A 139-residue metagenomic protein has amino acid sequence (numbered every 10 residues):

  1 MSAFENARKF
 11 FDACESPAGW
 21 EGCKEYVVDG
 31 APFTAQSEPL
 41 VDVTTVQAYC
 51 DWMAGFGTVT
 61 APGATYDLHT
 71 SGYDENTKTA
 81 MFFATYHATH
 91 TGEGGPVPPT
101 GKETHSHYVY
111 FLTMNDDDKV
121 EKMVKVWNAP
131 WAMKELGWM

Functional and structural regions predicted by a protein language model:
M1-M139: C-terminal and inter-domain tail/linker signature
